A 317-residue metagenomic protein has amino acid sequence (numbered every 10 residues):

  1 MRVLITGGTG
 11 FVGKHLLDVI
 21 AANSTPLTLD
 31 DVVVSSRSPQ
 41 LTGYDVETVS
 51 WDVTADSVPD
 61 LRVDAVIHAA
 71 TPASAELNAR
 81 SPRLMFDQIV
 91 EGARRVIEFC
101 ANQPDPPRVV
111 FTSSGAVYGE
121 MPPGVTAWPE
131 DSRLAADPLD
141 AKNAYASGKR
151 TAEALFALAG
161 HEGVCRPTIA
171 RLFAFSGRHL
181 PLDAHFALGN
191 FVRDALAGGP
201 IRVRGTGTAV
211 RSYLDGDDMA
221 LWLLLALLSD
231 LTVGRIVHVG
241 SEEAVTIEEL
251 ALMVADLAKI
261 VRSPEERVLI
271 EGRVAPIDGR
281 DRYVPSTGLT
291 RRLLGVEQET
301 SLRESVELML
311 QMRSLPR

Functional and structural regions predicted by a protein language model:
V3-P26: N-terminal Rossmann NAD(P)H-binding glycine-rich loop of SDR-like oxidoreductase domains
S35-P39: N-terminal Rossmann-fold cofactor-binding loop
D45-A65: Conserved Rossmann-fold cofactor-binding substructure of NAD(P)-dependent oxidoreductases
A65-I67, V110: N-terminal Rossmann-like NAD(P) cofactor-binding module of classical short-chain dehydrogenase/reductase
T71-L84, E91, N102, F111-N143 (+2 more regions): Active-site "gating" loop of Rossmann-like NAD(P)-dependent oxidoreductase/epimerase domains
P123-T126, A154-R211, G216-L221, L225 (+1 more regions): NAD(P)-dependent short-chain dehydrogenase/reductase
A144, G148: Active-site helix of classical SDR
A195, G199, V203-R317: C-terminal substrate-binding subdomain of Rossmann-fold SDR/epimerase-dehydratase oxidoreductases
